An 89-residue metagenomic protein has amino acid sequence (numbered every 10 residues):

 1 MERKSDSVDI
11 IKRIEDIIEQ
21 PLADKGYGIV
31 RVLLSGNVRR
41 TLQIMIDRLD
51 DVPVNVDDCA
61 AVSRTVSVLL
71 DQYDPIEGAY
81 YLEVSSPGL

Functional and structural regions predicted by a protein language model:
M1-L89: Short Lys/Arg-rich amphipathic alpha-helical segments
